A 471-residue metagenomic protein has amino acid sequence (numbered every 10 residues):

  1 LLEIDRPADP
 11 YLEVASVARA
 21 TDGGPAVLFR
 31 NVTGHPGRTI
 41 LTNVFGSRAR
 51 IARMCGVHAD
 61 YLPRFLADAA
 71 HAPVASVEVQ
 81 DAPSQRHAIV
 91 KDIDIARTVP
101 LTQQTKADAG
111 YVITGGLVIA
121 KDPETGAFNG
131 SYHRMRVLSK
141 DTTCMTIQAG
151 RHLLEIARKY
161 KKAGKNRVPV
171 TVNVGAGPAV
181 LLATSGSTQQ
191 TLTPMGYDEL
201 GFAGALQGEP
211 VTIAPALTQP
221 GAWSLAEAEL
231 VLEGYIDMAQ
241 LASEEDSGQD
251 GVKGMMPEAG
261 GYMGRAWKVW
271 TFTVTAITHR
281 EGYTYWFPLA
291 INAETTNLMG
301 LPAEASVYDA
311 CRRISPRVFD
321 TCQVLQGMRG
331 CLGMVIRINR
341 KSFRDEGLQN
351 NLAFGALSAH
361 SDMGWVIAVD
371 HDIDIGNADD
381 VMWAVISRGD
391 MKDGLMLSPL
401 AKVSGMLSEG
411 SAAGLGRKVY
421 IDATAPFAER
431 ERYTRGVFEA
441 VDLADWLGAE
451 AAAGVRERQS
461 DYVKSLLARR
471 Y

Functional and structural regions predicted by a protein language model:
L1-T271, T275-Y471: Extended, highly charged
